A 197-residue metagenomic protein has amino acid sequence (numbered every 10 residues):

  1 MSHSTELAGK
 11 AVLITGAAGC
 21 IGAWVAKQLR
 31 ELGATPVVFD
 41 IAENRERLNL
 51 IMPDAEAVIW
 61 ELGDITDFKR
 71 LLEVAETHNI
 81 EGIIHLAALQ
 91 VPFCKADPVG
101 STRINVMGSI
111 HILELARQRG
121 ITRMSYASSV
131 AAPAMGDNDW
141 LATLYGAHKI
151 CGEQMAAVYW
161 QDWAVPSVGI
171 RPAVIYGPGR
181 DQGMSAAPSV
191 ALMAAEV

Functional and structural regions predicted by a protein language model:
M1-G82: N-terminal Rossmann/SDR dinucleotide-binding element
I14-T15, H85, R123-Y126, V168-V174: Structural signature of the Rossmann-like NAD(P)-dependent dehydrogenase/reductase core
A18, L144, A157-V197: NAD(P)-dependent short-chain dehydrogenase/reductase
K27, S109-I110, I150-A157, Q161 (+1 more regions): Conserved active-site helix of classical SDR/Rossmann-fold NAD(P)-dependent CH-OH oxidoreductases
T35-V37, T122-R123, P166: Residues at the starts of beta-strands that form the adenosine-phosphate
I65-R103, M135: NAD(P)H-binding glycine-rich loop region in Rossmannoid oxidoreductase-like domains and their noncatalytic homologs
H85, R103, M107-G146: Conserved Rossmann-fold NAD(P)-dependent oxidoreductase catalytic core, especially the SDR/UDP-sugar
L89-V91, V130-A134, A173-Y176: Active-site segment of SDR-like NAD(P)-dependent oxidoreductases
